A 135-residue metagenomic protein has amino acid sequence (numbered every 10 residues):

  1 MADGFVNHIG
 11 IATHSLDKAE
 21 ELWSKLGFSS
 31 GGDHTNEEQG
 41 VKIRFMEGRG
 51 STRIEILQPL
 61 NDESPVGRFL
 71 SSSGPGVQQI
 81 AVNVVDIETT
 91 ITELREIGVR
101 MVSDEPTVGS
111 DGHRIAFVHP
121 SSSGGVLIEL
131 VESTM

Functional and structural regions predicted by a protein language model:
M1-E20, P75-V84, T134: N-terminal beta-strand motif that seeds the catalytic metal site of vicinal oxygen chelate
V6-N7, L26, S30-G40, N61-V77 (+2 more regions): A cross-kingdom feature marking solvent-exposed beta-strand/loop segments within repeated, beta-rich binding/scaffold
H8-H14, E55-Q58, R68, A81-V85 (+2 more regions): A structural feature that tracks compact, well-ordered secondary-structure segments with a strong bias toward
A19, S29-G31, T52-I54, S64-P65 (+1 more regions): Short loop/beta submotifs within extracellular cysteine-rich repeat domains
A19-S24, L94: Conserved active-site tyrosine of GNAT-family acetyltransferases
T35, R44-R49, I54, V82 (+1 more regions): Vicinal oxygen chelate
P59-D62, S133-M135: A short, sequence-level motif marking secondary-structure junctions
